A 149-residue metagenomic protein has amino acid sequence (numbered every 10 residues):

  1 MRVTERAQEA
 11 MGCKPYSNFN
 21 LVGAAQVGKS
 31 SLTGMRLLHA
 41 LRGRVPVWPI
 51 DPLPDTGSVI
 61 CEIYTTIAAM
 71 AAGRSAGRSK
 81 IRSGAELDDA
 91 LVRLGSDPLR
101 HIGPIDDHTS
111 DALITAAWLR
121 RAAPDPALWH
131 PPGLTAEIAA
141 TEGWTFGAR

Functional and structural regions predicted by a protein language model:
M1-R149: RNase H-like (RuvC/DEDD) metal-dependent nuclease/polynucleotide-processing core
